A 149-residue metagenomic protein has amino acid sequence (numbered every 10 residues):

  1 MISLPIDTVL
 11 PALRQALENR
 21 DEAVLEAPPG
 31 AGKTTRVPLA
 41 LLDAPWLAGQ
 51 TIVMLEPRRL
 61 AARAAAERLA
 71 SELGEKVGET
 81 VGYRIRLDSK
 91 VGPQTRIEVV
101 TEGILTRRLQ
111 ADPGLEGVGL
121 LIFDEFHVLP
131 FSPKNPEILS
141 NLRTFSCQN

Functional and structural regions predicted by a protein language model:
I2-N19: N-terminal pre-P-loop "Q-motif" helix
Q15-A16, D21-S140: Conserved P-loop/Walker A NTP-binding site and adjacent catalytic elements of P-loop NTPases
